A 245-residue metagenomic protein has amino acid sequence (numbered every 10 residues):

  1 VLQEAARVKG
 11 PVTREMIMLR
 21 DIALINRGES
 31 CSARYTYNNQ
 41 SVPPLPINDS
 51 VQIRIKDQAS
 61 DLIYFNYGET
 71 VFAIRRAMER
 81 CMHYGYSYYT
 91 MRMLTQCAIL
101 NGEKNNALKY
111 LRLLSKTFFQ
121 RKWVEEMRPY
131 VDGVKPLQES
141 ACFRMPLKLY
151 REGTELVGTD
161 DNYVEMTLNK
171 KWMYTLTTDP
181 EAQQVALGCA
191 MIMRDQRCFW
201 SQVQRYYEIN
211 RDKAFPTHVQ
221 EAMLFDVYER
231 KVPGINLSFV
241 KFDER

Functional and structural regions predicted by a protein language model:
V1-L149, G153, V157, Y174-T175 (+1 more regions): Soluble catalytic regions of membrane-associated enzymes that act on cell-envelope and secretory-pathway components
P46, D212-K213: Short, surface-exposed linear patches
L113, Q204-I209: Active/binding-pocket-proximal capping segment
E155-K171: Outer-membrane pore/translocation modules
Q184, R197, N210, P216-L224: Non-catalytic terminal/accessory regions
F199-Q202: Surface-exposed patches in mature extracellular/periplasmic domains of secreted proteins
P216-R245: Polybasic, proline/glycine-rich intrinsically disordered low-complexity segments
